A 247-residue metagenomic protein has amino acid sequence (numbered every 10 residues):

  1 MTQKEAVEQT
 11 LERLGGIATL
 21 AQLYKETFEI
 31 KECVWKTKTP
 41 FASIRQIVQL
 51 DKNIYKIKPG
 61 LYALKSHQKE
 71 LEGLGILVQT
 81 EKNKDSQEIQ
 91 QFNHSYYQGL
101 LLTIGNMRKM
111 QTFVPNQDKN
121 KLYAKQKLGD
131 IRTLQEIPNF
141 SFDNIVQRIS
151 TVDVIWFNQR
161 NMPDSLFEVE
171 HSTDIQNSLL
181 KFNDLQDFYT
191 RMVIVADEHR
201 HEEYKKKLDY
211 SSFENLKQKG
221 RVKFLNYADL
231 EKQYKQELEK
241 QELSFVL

Functional and structural regions predicted by a protein language model:
T2-K4, A21, F28-T80: Charged low-complexity interaction tracts in eukaryotic proteins
K4-L11: Hydrophobic residues on short alpha-helical segments
E12-Q22: Short capping segments at the starts of secondary-structure elements
I44, G73-P115: Nuclease catalytic cores
Q87-Q90, N106, V114-N161, Y234-S244: Active-site metal-binding core of divalent-cation-utilizing nuclease and nuclease-like domains
R132, P138-V152, N158-N226: Catalytic cores of nucleic-acid endonucleases
K219-L247: C-terminal helix of von Willebrand factor
